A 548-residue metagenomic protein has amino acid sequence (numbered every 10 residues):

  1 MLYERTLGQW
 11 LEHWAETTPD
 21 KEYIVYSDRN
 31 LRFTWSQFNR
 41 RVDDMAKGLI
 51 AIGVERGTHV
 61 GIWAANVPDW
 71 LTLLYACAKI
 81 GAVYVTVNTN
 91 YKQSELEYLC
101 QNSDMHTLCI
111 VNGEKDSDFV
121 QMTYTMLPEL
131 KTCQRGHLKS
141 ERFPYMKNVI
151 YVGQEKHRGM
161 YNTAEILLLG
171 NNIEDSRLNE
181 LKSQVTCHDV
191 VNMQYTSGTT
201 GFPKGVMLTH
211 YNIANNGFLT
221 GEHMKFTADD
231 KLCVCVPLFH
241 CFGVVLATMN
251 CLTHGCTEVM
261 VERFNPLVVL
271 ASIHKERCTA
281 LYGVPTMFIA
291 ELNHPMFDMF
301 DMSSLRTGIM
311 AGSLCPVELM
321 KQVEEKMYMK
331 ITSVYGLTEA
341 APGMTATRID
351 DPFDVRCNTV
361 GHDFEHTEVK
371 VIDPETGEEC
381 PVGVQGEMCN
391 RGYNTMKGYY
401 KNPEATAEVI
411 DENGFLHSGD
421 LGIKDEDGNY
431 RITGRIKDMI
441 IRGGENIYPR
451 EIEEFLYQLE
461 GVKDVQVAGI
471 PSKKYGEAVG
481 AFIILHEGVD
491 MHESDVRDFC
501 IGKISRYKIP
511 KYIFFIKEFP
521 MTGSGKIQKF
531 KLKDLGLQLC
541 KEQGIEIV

Functional and structural regions predicted by a protein language model:
W10-T34, K156-H157: AMP-dependent adenylate-forming
P19-E22, R142-M146, I150-H157, Y161-Y195 (+2 more regions): Conserved pre-ATP/AMP-binding loop-to-beta segment of ANL
Y23-V67, L71-Y75, K92-E97, N162-N171 (+2 more regions): Conserved AMP-binding/adenylate-forming core of the ANL superfamily
R32-S36, K182-Q184, V191-N215: Conserved AMP-binding A3 loop
I80-L168, E487-V489: Structural core segment of the AMP-binding/adenylate-forming
Y91-Q101, I110, L281, G392 (+7 more regions): AMP-binding/adenylate-forming catalytic core of the ANL superfamily
L167-L168, K275-G283, L292-V355, E368: Gly/Ser/Thr-rich phosphate-binding loop
A214-K231, F239-A280, A290, H294-P295: Conserved AMP-binding/adenylation subdomain of ANL enzymes
